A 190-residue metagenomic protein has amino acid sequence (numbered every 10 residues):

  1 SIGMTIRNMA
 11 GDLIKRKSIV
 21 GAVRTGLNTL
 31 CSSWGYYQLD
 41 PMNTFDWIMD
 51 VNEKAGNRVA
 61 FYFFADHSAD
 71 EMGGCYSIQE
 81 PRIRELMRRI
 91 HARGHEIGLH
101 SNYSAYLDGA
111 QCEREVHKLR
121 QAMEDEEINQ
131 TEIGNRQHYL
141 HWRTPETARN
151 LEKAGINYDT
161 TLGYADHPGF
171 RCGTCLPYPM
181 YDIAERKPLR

Functional and structural regions predicted by a protein language model:
S1-Y36, I48-V51, Q121-R190: Active-site-adjacent pocket scaffolds in enzyme catalytic domains
R24-N28, D46-H141: Metal-dependent polysaccharide deacetylase catalytic core of the NodB/CE4 family, i.e., the active-site-bearing domain
D40-T44: A contiguous catalytic/ligand-binding core that recognizes phosphate-bearing ligands
